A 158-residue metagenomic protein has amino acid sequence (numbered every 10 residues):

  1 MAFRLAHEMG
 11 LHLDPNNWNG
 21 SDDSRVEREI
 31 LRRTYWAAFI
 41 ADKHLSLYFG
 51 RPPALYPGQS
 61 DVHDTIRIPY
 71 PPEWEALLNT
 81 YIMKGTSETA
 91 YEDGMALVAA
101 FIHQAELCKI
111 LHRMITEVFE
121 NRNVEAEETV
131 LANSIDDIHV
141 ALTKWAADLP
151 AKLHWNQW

Functional and structural regions predicted by a protein language model:
M1-V98, H112, T116-N133, H139-W158: Acidic, Ser/Thr-rich, low-complexity intrinsically disordered regions in fungal proteins
F101: Basic, alpha-helical interaction scaffolds
